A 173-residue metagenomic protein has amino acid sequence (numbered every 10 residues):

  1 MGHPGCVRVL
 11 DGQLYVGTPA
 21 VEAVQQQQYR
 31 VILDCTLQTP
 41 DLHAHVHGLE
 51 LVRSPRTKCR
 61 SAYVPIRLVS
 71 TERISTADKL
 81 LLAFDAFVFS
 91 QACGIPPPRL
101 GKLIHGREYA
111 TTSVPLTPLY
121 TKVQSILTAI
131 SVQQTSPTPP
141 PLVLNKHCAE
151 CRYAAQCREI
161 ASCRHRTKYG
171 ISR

Functional and structural regions predicted by a protein language model:
M1-L68: Catalytic cores of nuclease domains that cleave nucleic-acid phosphodiester backbones
H3, H43-H47, H105, H147 (+1 more regions): Histidine (H) residue identity feature
L42-A92, R99-I104: Long, basic N-terminal domains or extensions that often function in RNA/ssDNA interaction or organelle/cellular
V69-A77, V88-C163: Metal-dependent nuclease catalytic regions and adjoining charged, substrate-binding loops involved in nucleic-acid end
R164-R173: Helix-hairpin-helix
